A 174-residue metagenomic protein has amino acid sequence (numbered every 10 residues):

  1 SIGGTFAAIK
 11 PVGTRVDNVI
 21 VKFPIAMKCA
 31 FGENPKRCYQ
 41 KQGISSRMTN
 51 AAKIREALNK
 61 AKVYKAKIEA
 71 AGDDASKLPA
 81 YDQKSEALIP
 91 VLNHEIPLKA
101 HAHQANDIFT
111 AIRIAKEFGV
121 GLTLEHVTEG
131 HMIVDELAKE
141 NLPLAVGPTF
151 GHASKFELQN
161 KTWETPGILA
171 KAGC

Functional and structural regions predicted by a protein language model:
S1-L122: Polyanionic/metal-chelating signatures
A8, H131-A138: Short amphipathic alpha-helices and their capping/turn segments at secondary-structure boundaries
P79-Y81, A100-Q104, H126-T128, S154-T162: A general structural motif
P97, D135-C174: His/Asp/Glu-enriched, well-ordered alpha-helical/loop segment that forms or immediately abuts the divalent-metal
T123-T128, A145: Short internal beta-strands
